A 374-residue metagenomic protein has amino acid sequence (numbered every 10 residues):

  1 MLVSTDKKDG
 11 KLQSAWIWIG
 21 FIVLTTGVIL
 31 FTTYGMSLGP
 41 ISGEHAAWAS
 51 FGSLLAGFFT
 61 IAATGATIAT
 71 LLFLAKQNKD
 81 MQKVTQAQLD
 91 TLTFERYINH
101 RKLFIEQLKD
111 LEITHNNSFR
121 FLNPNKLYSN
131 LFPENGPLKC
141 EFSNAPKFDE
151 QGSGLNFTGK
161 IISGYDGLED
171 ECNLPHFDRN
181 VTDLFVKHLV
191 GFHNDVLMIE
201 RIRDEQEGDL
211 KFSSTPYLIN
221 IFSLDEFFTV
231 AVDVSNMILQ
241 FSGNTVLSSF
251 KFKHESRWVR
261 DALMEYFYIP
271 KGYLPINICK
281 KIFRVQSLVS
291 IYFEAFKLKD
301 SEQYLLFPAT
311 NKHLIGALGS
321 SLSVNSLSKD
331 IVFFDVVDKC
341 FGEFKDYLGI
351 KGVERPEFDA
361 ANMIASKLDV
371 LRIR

Functional and structural regions predicted by a protein language model:
M1-A69, F73, F94, I98-D149: Short hydrophobic membrane-inserting helices
L72-Q86: Transmembrane-cytosolic junction motif
Q82-R374: Amphipathic alpha-helical "stem/stalk" segments
